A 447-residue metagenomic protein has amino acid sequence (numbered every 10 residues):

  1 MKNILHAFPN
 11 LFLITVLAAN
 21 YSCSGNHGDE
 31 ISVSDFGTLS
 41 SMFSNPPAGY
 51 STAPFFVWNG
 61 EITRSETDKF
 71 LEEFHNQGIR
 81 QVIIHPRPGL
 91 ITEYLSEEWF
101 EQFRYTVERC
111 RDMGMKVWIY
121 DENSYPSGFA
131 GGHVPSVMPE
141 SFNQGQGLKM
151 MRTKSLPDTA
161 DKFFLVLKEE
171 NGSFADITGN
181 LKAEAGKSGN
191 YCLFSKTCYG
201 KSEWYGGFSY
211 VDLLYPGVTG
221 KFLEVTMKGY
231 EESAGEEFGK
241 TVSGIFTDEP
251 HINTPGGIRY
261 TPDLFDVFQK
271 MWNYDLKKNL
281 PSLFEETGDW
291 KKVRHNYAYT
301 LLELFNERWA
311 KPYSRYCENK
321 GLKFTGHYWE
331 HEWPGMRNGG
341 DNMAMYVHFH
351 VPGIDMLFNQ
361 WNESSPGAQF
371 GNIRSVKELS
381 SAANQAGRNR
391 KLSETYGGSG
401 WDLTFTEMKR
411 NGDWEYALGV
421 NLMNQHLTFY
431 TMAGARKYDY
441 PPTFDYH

Functional and structural regions predicted by a protein language model:
M1-S32: Bacterial Sec-dependent N-terminal signal peptides
S34-F43, S51, E66-Q77, Q81 (+2 more regions): Mature extracytoplasmic enzyme cores
T52-F56, V82-I84, V117-Y120, S243 (+5 more regions): Hydrophobic faces of well-ordered beta-strands that scaffold small-molecule active sites in alpha/beta enzyme cores
W58-N59, H85-F100, A298-L304, W329-P334 (+1 more regions): Conserved short loop/turn motifs at secondary-structure junctions
E61-F74, T226-A234, G335-M345, T404-G412: Short, acidic/polar
P126-G131, R308, P312, K320-H447: Hydrophobic targeting/anchoring helices
M227-E237, E303-Y328: Conserved, well-ordered alpha-helix/loop/beta-strand core segments that scaffold catalytic motifs
